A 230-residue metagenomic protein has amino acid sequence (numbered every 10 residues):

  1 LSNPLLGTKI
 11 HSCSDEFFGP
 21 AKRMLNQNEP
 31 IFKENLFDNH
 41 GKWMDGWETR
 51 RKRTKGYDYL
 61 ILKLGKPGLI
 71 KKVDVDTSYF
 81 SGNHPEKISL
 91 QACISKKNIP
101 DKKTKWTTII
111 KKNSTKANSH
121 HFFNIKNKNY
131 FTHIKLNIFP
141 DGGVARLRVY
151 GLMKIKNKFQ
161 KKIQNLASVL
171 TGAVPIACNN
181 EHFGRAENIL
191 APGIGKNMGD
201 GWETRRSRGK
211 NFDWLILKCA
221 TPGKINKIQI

Functional and structural regions predicted by a protein language model:
L1-K63, S81, L152-K218: Disordered, acidic Ser/Thr/Pro-rich linker "stalks" and the adjacent N-terminal cap of the next globular domain
Y57, W106-G143, F212-G223: Beta-sandwich interaction modules
G68-F80, L136, G223-I230: A short beta-strand element within beta-rich, extracytoplasmic domains of secreted/secretory-pathway proteins
D76, Q91-S95, Y150: Predominantly extracellular/luminal cell-surface or secreted proteins
S81-K96: Short, surface-exposed beta-strand/strand-loop-strand elements in extracellular ectodomains
E86-I88, A145, N226: Short beta-strand/loop motifs in extracellular/secreted proteins, especially within beta-sandwich accessory domains
K96-T107, K161-N165: Acidic Ser/Thr/Pro-rich low-complexity disordered segments that often serve as glycosylated linkers/stalks around
